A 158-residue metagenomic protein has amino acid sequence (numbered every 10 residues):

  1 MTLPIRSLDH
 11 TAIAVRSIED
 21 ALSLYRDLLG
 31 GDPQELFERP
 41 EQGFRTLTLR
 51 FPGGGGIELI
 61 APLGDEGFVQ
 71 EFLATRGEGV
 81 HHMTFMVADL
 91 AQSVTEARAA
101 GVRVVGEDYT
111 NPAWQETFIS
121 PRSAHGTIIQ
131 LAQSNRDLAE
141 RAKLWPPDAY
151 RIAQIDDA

Functional and structural regions predicted by a protein language model:
M1-P4, T48-R50, I57, V94-A158: Vicinal oxygen chelate
L3-I5, T75-R76: Short, flexible turn/loop "capping" segments at secondary-structure junctions
L8-V15, L22-Y25, L49, G54-I60 (+3 more regions): Short, structured motif recognition centered on aromatic/hydrophobic residues
V15-S23, L28, L63, T75-S123 (+1 more regions): Vicinal oxygen chelate
S23-T46, A99: An N-terminus-focused feature that recognizes amino-terminal "leader" regions
F72: Regulatory and interaction patches adjacent to catalytic/ligand-binding sites in large macromolecular machines
